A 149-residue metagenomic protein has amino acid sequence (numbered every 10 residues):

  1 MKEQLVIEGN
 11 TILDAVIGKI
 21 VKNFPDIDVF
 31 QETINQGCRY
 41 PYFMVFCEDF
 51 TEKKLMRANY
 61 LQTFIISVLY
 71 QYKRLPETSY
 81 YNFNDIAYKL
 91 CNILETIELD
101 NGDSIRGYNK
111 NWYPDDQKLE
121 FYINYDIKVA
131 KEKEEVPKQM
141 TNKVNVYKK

Functional and structural regions predicted by a protein language model:
M1-F30, F50-K149: Charged, amphipathic alpha-helical segments and their flanking helix caps
F30-Y40: Short acidic low-complexity segments
R39-E48: A short, hydrophobic beta-strand-centered structural micro-motif
